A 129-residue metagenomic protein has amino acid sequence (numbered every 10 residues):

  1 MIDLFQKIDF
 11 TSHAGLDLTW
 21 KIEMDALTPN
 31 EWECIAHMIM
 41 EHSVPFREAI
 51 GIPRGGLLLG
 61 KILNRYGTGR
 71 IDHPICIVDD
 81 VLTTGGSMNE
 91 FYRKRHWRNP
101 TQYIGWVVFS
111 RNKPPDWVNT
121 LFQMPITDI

Functional and structural regions predicted by a protein language model:
M1-I129: PRPP-associated nucleotide enzymes
